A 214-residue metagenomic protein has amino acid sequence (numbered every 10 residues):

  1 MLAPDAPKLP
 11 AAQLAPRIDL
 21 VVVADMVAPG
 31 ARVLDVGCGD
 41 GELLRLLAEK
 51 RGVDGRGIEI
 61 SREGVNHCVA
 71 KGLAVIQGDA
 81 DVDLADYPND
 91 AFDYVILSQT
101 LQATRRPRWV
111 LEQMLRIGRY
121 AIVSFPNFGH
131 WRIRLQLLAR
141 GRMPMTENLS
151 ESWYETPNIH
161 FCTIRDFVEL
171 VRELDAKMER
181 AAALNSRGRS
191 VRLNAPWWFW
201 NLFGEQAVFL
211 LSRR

Functional and structural regions predicted by a protein language model:
L2-A15: Class I SAM-dependent methyltransferase Rossmann-like catalytic core, especially the SAM/SAH-binding loop
L14-G30: Conserved alpha-helix/loop element of class I SAM-dependent methyltransferases that forms part of the SAM/SAH-binding
G37-G39: Class I SAM-dependent methyltransferase "Motif I" SAM/SAH-binding loop
G41-R45: Glycine-rich SAM-binding Motif I of class I
L46-D83: Class I SAM-dependent methyltransferase SAM/SAH-binding core
D83-N89: Short conserved loop adjoining the S-adenosyl-L-methionine
Y94-R105: A short SAM/SAH-binding and catalytic strip from SAM-dependent methyltransferases
R108-Q113, Y120-R214: S-adenosyl-L-methionine-dependent methyltransferase catalytic module, highlighting the catalytic core
